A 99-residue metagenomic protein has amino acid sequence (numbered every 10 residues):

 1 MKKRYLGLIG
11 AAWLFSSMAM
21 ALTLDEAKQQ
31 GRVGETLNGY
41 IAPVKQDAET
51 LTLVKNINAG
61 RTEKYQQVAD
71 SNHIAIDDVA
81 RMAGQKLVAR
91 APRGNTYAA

Functional and structural regions predicted by a protein language model:
M1-L8: Bacterial N-terminal signal peptides that target proteins for export
K2, A21-A99: Anionic, Ser/Thr-rich low-complexity intrinsically disordered regions
L8-I9, A19: Cleavable N-terminal signal peptides
I9-A11, G31: Short N-terminal leader segment in a subset of presequences, especially plant chloroplast and some mitochondrial
L14-M18: N-terminal signal peptide c-region/cleavage motif recognized by signal peptidases
